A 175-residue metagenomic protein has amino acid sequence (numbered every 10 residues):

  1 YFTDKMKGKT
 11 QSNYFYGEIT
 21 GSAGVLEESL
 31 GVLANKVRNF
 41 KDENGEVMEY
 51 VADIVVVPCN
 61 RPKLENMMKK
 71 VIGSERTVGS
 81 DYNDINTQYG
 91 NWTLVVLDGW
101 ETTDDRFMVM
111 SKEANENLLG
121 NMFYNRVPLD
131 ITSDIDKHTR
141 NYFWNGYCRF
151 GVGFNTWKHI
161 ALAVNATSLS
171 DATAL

Functional and structural regions predicted by a protein language model:
Y1, G45, Y50-D53, W144-G146: Aromatic-residue detector
T3-N39, N60-L175: Sequence/fold signature of self-assembling virion shell proteins
N44, M48-A52, T102-D104, H138: Short, well-ordered loop/turn elements at secondary-structure boundaries
V47, A52-V56, N60-R61, E65: Ordered core of a single globular domain
